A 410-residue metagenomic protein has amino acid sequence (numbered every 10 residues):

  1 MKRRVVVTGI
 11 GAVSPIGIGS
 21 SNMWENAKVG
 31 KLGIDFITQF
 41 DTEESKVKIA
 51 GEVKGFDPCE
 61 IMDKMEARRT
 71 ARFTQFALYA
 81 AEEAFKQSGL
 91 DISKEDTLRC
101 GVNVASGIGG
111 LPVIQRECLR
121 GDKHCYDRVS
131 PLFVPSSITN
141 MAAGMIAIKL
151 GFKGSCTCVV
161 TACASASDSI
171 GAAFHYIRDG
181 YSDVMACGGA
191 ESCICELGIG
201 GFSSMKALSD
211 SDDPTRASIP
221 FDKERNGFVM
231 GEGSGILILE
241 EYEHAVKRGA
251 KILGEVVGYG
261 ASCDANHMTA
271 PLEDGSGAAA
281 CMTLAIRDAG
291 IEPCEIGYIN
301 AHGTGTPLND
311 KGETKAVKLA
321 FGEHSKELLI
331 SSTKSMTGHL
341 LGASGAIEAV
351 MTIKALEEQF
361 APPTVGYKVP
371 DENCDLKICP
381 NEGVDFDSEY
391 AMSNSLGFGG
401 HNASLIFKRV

Functional and structural regions predicted by a protein language model:
M1-E66, E243-I252, V350-T364, K408-V410: ACP-dependent fatty acid/polyketide chain-elongation machinery
R4-T8, K31-F36, D213-A289, G297-Y298: Condensing-enzyme catalytic core mediating Claisen C-C bond formation in acyl metabolism
V7, N22-M23, K31-T161, A190-I199 (+1 more regions): Conserved beta-ketoacyl condensing-enzyme motif
G9, A27, A81, V102 (+10 more regions): Conserved small-residue
A77-L90, T139-L150, C156-E191, V229-A250 (+2 more regions): Active-site-proximal alpha-helical scaffold in enzymes
A84-D96, A245-A250, M282-Y298, A320-H324: Phosphate/pyrophosphate-binding loops at sites that engage ATP/ADP/AMP, CoA/4′-phosphopantetheine, polyphosphate
K123-S130, G171, H175, S192-K247 (+3 more regions): Glycine-/small-residue-rich "gating" segment that lines the acyl/pantetheine channel and substrate pocket
N266-G275, T304-F321, L340-I347, P380: Short glycine/threonine-rich loop-to-helix capping motif typified by GTGT followed within a few residues by an Asp-Pro
